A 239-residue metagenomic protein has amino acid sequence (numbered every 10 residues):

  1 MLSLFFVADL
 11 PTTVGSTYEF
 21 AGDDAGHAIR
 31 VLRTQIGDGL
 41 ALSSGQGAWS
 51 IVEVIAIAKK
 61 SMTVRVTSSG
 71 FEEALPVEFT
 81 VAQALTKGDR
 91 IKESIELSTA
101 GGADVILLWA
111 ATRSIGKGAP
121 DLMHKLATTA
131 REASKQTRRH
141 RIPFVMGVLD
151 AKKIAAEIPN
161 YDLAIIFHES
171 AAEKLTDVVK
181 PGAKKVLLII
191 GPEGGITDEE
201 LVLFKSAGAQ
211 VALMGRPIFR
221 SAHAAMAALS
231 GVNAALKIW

Functional and structural regions predicted by a protein language model:
M1-F71: N-terminal positively charged helical leader segments and presequences
L10, S69, A110-S114, E193-G194 (+1 more regions): Short, ordered loop/turn segments at secondary-structure junctions
Y18-F20, P76-T80, K184-L187, S206-M214: Glycine/charged-rich beta-loop-alpha catalytic/anionic-binding loops adjacent to active sites
F71-I165: RNA substrate-binding interface of SAM-dependent RNA methyltransferases
A183-L203: A C-terminal functional module that forms or caps the active site or interfaces directly with catalytic machinery
D198-W239: Structured adenosyl-cofactor binding patch, chiefly the S-adenosyl-L-methionine
